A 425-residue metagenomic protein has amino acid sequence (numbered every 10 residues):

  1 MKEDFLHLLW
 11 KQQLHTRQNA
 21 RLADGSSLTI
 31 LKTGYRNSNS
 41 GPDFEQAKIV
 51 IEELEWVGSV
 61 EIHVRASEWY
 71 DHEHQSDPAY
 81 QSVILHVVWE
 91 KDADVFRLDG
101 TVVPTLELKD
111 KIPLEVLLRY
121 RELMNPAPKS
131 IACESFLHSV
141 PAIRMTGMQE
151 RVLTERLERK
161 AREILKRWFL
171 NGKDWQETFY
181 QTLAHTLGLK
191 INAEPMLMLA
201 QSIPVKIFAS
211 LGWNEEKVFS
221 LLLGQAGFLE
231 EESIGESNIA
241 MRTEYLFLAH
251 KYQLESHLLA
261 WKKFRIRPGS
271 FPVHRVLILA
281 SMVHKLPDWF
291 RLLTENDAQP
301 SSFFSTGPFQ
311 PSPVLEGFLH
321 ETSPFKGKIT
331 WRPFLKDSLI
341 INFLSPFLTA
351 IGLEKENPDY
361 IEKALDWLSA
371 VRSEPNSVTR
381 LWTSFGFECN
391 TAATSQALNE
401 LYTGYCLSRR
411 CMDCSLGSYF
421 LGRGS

Functional and structural regions predicted by a protein language model:
M1-L8: Low-complexity, highly charged intrinsically disordered N-terminal segments that act as targeting/localization
L8-S67, Y80: N-terminal ordered "arm"
T33-S38, Q46-I51, E68-S76, K91-R97 (+2 more regions): Catalytic micro-motifs at enzyme active sites that drive phosphoryl/nucleotidyl and oxygen chemistry
W56-D94: Aromatic- and glycine-enriched beta-alpha-beta binding-site module
V83, V87-M145: Compact, glycine/acidic-enriched structural inserts
A127-L170: Intrinsically disordered, low-complexity linker/loop segments enriched in Gly/Pro and charged/polar residues
V152-A397, R410: Hydrophobic, aromatic-lined core segments that form the binding pocket/scaffold for planar heteroaromatic ligands
Q396-S425: Cysteine-cluster motifs in flexible loop/terminal segments that predominantly coordinate metals
